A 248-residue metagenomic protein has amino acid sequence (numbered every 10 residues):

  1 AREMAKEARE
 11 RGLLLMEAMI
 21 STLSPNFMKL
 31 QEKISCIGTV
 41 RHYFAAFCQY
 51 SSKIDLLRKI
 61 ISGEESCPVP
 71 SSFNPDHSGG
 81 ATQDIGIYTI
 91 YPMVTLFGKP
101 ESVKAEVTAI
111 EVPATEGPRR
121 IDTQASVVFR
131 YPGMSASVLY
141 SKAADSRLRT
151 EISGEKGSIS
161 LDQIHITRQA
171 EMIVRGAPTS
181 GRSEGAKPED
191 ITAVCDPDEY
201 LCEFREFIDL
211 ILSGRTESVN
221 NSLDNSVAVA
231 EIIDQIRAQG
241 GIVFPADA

Functional and structural regions predicted by a protein language model:
A1-T22: Beta-strand-loop-alpha-helix segment that lines the small-molecule cofactor/substrate pocket of alpha/beta enzymes
E10, E206-A248: C-terminal helix-rich "cap/oligomerization" subdomain common to oxidoreductases
S21-E106, T115: Predominantly a Rossmann-like dinucleotide-binding segment in NAD(P)-dependent oxidoreductases
T89-Q169, R205-S213, D247: Contiguous beta-strand/loop segments that form the cofactor/metal-binding neighborhood of enzyme cores
T150, T167-E184: Short polybasic amphipathic segments
I191-R205, N221: Active-site loop of classical SDR/Rossmann-like NAD(P)-dependent oxidoreductases, centered on the catalytic Tyr-X3-Lys
